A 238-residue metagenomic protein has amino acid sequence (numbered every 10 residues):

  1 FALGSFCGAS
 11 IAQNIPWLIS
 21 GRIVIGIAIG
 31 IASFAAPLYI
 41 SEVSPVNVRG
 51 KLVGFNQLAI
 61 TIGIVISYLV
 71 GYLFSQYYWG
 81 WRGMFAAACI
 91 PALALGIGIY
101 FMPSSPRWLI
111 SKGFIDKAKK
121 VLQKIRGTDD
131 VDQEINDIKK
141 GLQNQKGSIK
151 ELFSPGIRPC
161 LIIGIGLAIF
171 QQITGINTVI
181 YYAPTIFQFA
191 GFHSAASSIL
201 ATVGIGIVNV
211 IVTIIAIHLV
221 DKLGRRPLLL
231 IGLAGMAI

Functional and structural regions predicted by a protein language model:
F1-K117, V121-Q123, K140-I238: Alpha-helical transmembrane bundle of multi-pass membrane proteins
I125-T128: Short helix/loop segments within enzyme catalytic domains that coordinate or immediately flank catalytic cofactors
V131-K140: Short, well-structured alpha-helical segments
